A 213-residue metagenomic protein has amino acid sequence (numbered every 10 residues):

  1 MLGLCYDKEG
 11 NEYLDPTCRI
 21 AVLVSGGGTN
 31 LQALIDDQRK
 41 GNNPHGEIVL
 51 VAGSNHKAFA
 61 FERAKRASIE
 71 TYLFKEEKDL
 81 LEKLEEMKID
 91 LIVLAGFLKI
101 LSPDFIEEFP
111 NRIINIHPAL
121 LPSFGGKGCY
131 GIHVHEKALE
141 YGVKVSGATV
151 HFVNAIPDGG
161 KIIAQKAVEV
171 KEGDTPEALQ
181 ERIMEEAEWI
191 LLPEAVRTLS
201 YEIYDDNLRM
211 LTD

Functional and structural regions predicted by a protein language model:
M1-D213: One-carbon transfer enzymes
